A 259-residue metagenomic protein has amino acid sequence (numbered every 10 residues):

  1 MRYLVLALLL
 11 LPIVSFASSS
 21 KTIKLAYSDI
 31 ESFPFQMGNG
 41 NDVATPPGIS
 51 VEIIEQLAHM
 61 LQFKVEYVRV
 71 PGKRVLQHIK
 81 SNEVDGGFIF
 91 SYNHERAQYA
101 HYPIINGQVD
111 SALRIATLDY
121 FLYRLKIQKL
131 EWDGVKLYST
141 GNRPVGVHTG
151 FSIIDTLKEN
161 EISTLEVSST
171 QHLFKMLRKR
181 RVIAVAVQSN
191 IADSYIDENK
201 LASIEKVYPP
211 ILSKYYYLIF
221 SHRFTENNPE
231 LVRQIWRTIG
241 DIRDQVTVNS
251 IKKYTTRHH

Functional and structural regions predicted by a protein language model:
S18-Q98: Extracytoplasmic small-molecule ligand-binding "clamshell" domains of the periplasmic binding protein/Venus flytrap
K21-N39, V43-A44, E131-G150, G240: Short loop->beta-strand "edge-of-pocket" segments that line small-molecule binding or catalytic clefts across diverse
S28-I30, L113-D119, D197-W236: Periplasmic-binding protein-like
E55-M60, L125-K129, G141-P144, I219-Y254: Extended ligand-binding regions for polar small-molecule ligands
K64-P71, V147, I162-M176: Short beta-strand-to-loop elements that line the ligand-binding cleft of bilobed periplasmic-binding protein-like
V68-S139, Y208-I211: Acidic, polar ligand-binding/catalytic clefts
K73-G87, K158-N160, Q171-N190, S194 (+1 more regions): Short helices/loops that flank or line small-molecule/ion binding pockets
F90-H101, I183-L212: A ligand-binding cleft/hinge motif common to bilobed small-molecule-binding domains
